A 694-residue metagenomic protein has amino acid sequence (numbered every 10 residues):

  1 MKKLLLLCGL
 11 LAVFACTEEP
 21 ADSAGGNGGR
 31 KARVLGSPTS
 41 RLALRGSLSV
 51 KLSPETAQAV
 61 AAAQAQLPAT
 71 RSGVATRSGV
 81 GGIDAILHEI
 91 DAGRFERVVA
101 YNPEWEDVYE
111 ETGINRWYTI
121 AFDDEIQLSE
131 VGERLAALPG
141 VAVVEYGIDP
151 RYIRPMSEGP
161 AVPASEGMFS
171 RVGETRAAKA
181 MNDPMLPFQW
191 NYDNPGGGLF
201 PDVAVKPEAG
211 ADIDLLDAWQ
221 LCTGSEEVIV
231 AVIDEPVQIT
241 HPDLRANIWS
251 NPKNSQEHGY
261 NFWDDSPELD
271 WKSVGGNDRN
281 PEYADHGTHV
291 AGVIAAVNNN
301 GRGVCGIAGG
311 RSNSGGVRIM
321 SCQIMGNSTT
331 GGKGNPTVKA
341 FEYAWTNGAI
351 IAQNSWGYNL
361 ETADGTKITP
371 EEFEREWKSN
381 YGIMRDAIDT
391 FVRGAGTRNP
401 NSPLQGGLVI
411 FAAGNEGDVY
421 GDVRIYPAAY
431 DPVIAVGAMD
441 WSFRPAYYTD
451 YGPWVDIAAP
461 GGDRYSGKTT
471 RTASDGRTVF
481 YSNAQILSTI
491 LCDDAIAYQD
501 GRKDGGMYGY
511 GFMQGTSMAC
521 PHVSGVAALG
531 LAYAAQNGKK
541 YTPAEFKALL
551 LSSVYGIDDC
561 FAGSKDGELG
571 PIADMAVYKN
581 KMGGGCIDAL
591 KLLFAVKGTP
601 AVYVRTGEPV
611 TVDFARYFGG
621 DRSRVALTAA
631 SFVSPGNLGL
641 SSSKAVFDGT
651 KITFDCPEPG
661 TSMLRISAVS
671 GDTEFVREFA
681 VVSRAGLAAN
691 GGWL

Functional and structural regions predicted by a protein language model:
M1-G25: Bacterial Sec-dependent N-terminal signal peptides
T17-D193, W219: Primarily auto-inhibitory N-terminal propeptides
E166-N327, G331-A387, G396-G406, D475-Y508 (+1 more regions): Active-site core segment of subtilase-fold serine proteases
D234, D264-D265, I425-L529: Extracellular S/T/G-rich loop segment that most often corresponds to the catalytic His/Ser-adjacent loop
A349-W356, D364, G406-G407, A532-V625 (+1 more regions): C-terminal subdomain of the subtilisin-like protease fold in secreted/lumenal serine endopeptidases
G619-T650: Surface-exposed or secretory-pathway low-complexity segments enriched in glycine-proline and Ser/Thr/acidic residues
E658-D672, R677-F679: A short beta-strand micro-motif common to beta-rich folds, especially ectodomain repeats
V682-G691: Extracellular interdomain linker/stem segments of modular secreted and single-pass surface proteins
